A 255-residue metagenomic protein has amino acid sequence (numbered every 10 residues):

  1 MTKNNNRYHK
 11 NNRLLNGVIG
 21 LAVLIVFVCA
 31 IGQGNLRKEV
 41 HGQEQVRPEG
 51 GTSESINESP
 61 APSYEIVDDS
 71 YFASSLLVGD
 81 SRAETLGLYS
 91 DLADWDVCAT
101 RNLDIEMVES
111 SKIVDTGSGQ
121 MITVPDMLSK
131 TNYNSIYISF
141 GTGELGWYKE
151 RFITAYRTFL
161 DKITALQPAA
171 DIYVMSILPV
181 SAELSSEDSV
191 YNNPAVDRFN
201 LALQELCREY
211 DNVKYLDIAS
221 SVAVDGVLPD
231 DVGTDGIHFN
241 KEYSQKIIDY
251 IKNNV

Functional and structural regions predicted by a protein language model:
M1-R13: N-terminal Lys/Arg-rich, disordered targeting/topogenic segments
G17-I31: Hydrophobic membrane-insertion alpha-helices, especially the h-region of bacterial N-terminal signal peptides
I31, V180-V255: Catalytic His-Asp segment of secreted/periplasmic serine-dependent ester chemistry enzymes
G34-S74: N-terminal, intrinsically disordered, polar/charged segments of Gram-positive cell-envelope systems that serve as
E65-A155: Conserved SGNH/GDSL esterase-like catalytic core that processes O-acyl groups on lipids and polysaccharides
Y71-S74, T131-I136, Q167-I172, Y210-K214: Loop/turn elements at helix/coil->beta-strand transitions in domains of secreted/extracellular proteins
S139, G143, T164-V196: Active-site segments of SGNH/GDSL-like serine hydrolases that catalyze O-acetyl group transfer/hydrolysis on lipids
R151-F159, N193-V196: Charged helix-capping and loop-helix junction motifs
